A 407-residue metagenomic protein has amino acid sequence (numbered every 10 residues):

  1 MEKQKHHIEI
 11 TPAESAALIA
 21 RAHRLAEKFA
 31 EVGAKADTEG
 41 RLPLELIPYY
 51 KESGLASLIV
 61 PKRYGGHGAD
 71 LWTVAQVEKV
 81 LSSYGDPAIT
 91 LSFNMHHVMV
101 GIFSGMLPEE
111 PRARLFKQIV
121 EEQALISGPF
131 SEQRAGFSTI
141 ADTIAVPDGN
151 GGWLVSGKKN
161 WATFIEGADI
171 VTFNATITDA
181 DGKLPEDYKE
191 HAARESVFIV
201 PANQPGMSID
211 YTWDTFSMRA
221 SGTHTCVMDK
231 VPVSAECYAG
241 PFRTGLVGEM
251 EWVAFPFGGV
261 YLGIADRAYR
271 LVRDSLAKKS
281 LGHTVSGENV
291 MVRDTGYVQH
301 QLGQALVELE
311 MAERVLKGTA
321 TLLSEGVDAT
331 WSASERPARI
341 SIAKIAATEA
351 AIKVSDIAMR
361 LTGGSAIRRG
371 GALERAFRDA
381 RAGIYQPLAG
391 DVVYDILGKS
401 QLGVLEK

Functional and structural regions predicted by a protein language model:
M1-A20, K407: Basic/polar N-terminal segments that are highly enriched at the extreme N-terminus, encompassing both cleavable
A20-H23, G263-D266, G303-E310, S341 (+2 more regions): Generic structural signal for well-ordered, non-transmembrane alpha-helical segments in soluble/cytosolic regions
A30-D37, E310-A343, M359-I367: C-terminal helix-coil-helix/basic helical segment that borders enzyme active sites and/or dimer interfaces and provides
L44-E52, S57-T163, E186: Glycine-rich flavin
K158-S208: A short core secondary-structure module
N160-I165, V253-F257, G383-Q386: Glycine-rich phosphate/pyrophosphate-binding beta-alpha loops
T215-L309: Glycine-rich beta->alpha junctions and the first turn(s) of the following alpha-helix
T362-K407: Glycine-rich phosphate/cofactor-binding loops in nucleotide/flavin-utilizing enzymes
